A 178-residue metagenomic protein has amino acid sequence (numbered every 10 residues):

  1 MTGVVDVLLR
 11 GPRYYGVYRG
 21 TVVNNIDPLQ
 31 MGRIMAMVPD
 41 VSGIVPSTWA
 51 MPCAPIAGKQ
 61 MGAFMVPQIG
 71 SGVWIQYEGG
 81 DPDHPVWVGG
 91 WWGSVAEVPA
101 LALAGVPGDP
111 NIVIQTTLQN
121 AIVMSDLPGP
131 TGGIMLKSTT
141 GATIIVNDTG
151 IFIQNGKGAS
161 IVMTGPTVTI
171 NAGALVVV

Functional and structural regions predicted by a protein language model:
M1-M163, V178: Hydrophobic packing positions characteristic of elongated beta-solenoid/beta-helix-type spike/fiber shafts
I170: Divalent metal-coordination and catalytic microenvironments
G173-V177: Short, low-complexity, Pro/Ser/Thr/Gly-rich segments in the mature regions of secreted, periplasmic
